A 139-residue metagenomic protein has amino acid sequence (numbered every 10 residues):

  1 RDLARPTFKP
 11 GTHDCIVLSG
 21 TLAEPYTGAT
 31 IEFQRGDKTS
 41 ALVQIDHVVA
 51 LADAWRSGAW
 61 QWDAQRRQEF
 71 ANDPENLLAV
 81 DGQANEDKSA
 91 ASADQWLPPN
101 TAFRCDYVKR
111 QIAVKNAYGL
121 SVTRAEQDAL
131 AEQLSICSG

Functional and structural regions predicted by a protein language model:
R1-I31: Aromatic-lined ligand-binding clefts that engage carbohydrates, nucleic acids, or primary amines
V17, P25-G139: Domain-level detector of nuclease and nuclease-like folds in predominantly extracellular/periplasmic contexts
